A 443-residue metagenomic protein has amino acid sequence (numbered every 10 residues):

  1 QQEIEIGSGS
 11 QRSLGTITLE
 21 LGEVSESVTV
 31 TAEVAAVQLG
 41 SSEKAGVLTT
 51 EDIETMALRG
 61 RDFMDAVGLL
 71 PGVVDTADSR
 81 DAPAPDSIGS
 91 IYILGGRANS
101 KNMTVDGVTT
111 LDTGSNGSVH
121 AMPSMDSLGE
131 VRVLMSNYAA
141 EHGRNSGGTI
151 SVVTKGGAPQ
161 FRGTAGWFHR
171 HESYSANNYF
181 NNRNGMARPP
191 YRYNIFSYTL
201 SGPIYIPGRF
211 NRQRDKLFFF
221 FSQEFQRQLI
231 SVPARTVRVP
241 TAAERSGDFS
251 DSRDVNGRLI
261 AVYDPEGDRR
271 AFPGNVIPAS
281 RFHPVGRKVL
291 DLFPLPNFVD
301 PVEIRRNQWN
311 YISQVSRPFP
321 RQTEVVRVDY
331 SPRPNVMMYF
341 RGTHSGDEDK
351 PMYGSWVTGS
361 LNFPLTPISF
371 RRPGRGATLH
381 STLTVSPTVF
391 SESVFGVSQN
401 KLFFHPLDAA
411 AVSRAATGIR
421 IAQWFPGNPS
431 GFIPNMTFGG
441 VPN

Functional and structural regions predicted by a protein language model:
Q1-N443: Short acidic-glycine motifs
